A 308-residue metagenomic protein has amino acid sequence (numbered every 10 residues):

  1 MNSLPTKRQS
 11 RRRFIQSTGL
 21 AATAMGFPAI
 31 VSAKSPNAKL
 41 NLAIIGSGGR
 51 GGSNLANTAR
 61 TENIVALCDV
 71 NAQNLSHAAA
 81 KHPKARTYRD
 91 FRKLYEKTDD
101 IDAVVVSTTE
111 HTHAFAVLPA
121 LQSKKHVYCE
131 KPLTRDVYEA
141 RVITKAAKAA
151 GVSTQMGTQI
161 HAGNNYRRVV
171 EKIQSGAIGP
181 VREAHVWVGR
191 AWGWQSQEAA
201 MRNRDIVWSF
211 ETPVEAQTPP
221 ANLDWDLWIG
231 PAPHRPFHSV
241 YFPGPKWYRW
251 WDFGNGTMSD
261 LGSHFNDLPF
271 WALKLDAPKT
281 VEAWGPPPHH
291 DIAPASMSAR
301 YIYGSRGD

Functional and structural regions predicted by a protein language model:
N2-A22: N-terminal secretory signal peptides and thylakoid transit peptides that target proteins across membranes
L20-H82, I160-G163, P269: N-terminal Rossmann-like dinucleotide-binding module
G46, R50, A150-Q155, I160-E282 (+2 more regions): Predominantly a Rossmann-like dinucleotide-binding segment in NAD(P)-dependent oxidoreductases
R60-T61, C68, A72-L75, H82 (+4 more regions): Glycine-enriched catalytic-core subsegment of oxygenase/oxidase enzymes
R86-D90: Conserved SAM-binding strand-loop segment of SAM-dependent methyltransferases
K93-D99: Short amphipathic alpha-helix with an adjacent loop that forms part of the alpha/beta core around
V104-V105: N-terminal Rossmann-like NAD(P) cofactor-binding module of classical short-chain dehydrogenase/reductase
E110, A114-A162, V169, G176: Beta-strand-loop-alpha-helix segment that lines the small-molecule cofactor/substrate pocket of alpha/beta enzymes
